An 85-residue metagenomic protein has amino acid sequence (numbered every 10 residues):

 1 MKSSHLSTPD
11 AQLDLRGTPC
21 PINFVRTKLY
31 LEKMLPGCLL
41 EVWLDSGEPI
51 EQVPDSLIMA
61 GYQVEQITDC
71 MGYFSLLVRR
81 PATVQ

Functional and structural regions predicted by a protein language model:
M1-S3, M34-P36, M71: Charged, low-complexity, helix/coiled-coil-prone segments
M1-T8, L77, P81: Short, compositionally biased "basic patch" segments
L6-T18: Acidic/glycine-enriched edge-of-secondary-structure segments
D10, L39-E41, Y73-S75: Intrinsic-disorder/low-complexity, polar/charged segments enriched in Ser/Thr/Lys/Arg/Asp/Glu/Gln
L15-T68: Amphipathic, hydrophobic secondary-structure cores in small proteins
Q63-Q85: C-terminal edge-of-domain segments
